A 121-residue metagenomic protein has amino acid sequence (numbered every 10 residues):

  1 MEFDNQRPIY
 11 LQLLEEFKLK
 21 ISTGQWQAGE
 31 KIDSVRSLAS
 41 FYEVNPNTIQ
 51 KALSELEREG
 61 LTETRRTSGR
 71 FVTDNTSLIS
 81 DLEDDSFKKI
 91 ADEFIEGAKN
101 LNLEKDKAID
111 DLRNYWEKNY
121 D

Functional and structural regions predicted by a protein language model:
M1-K31, S37, D81, D85-D121: Extreme N-terminal segment that seeds HTH/winged-HTH DNA-binding domains in transcriptional regulators
Q6-Q12, N45-S54, R65-V72: Short, mixed-charge, low-aromatic patches
Q25-W26, E30, E57-T67, F71-D74: Beta-hairpin "wing" of winged helix-turn-helix
K31-E63: N-terminal helix-turn-helix
S40, N75-T76, E117-K118: Short Asp/Glu-rich motifs
S68-S86: Short, charge-rich, low-complexity interaction segments located in flexible loops at or near secondary-structure
